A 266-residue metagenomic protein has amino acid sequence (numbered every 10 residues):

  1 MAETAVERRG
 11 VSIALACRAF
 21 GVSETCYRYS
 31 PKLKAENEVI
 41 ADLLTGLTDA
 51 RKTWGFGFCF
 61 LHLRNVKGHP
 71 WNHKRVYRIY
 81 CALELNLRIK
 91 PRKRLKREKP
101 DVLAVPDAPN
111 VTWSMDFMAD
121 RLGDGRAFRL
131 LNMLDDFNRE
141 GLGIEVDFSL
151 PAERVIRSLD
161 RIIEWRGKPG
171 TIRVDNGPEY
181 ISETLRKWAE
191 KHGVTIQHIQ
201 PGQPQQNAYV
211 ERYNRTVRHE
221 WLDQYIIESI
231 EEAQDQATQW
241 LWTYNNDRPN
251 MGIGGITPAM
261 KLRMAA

Functional and structural regions predicted by a protein language model:
M1-A266: Charged DNA-binding/catalytic regions of mobile-element recombinases
